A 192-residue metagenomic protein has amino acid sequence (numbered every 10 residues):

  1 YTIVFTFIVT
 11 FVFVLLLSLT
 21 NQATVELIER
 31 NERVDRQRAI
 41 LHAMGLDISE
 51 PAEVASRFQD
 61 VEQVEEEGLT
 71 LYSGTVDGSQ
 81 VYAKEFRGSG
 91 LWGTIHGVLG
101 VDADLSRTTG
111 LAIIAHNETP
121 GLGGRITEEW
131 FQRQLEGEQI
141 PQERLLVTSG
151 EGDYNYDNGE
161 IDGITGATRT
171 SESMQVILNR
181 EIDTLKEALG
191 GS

Functional and structural regions predicted by a protein language model:
Y1-S192: Flexible, solvent-exposed loop/hinge segments and secondary-structure transition points
